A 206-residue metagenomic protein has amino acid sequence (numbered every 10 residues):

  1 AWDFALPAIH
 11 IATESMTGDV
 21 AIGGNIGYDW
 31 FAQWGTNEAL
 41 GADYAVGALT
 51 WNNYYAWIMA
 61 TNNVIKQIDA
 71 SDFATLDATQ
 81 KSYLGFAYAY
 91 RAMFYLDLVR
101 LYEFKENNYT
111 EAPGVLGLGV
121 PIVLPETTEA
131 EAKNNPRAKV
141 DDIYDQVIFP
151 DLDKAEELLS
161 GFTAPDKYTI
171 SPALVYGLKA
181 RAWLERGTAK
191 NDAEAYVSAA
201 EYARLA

Functional and structural regions predicted by a protein language model:
A1-E14: Acidic, glycine-rich segments characteristic of secretory precursors and extracytoplasmic regions
I26-E103, A138-D141, K154-P165: Conserved, well-structured interaction surfaces
I58-T61, Y144, L152, Y196 (+1 more regions): Inward-facing hydrophobic residues that define packing positions of alpha-helical scaffold repeats
G85-F86, R91-E129: Extended ligand-binding groove/face enriched in aromatic
V99-R100, F104-E106, T163, E185-D192: Short coil/turn linking the two alpha-helices of tandem helical-hairpin repeats
T128-V140: Acidic/His metal-coordination segments adjacent to aromatic residues that form catalytic metal sites in metalloenzymes
A173, L178-A206: Aromatic-residue-lined binding/catalytic grooves and analogous aromatic/hydrophobic interfacial grooves in multimeric
